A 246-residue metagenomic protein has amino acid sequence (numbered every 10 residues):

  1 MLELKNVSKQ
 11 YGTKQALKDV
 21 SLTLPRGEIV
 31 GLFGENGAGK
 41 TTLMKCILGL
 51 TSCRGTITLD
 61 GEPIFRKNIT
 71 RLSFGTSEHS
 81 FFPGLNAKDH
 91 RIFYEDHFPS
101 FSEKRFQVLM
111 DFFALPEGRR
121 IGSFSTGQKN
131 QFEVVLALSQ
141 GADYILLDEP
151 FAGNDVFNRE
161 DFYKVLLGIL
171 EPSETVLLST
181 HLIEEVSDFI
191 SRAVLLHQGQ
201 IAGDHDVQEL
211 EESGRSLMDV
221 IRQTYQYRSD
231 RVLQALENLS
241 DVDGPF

Functional and structural regions predicted by a protein language model:
F33-E35: The feature captures the beta-strand-to-loop junction immediately N-terminal to the Walker
G55-N68: Conserved ABC transporter NBD signature motif
T76-F132: ABC-family P-loop ATPase nucleotide-binding domains
I145-E149, N154: Catalytic Walker B motif of ABC-type/P-loop ATPase nucleotide-binding domains
V156-N158: Helix N-cap at the start of a conserved alpha-helix in ABC-type nucleotide-binding domains
Q208-F246: ABC ATPase nucleotide-binding domains
